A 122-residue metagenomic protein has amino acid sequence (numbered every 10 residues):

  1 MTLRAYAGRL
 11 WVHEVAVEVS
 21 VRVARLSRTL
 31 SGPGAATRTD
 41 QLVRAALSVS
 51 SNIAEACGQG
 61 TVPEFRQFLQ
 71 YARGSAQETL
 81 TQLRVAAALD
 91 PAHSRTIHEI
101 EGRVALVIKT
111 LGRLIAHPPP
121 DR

Functional and structural regions predicted by a protein language model:
M1-R122: Amphipathic alpha-helical assembly/interaction segments
